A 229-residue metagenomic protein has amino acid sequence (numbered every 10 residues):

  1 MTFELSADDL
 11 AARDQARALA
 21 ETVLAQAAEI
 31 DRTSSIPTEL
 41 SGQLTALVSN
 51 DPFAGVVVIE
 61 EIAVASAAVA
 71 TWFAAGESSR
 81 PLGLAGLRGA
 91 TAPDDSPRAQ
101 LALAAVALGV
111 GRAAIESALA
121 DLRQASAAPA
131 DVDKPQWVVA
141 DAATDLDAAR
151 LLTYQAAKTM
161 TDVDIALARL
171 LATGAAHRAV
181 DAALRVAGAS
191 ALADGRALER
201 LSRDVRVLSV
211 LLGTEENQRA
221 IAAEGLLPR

Functional and structural regions predicted by a protein language model:
M1-A70, L227-R229: Amphipathic, small/basic residue-rich leader segments at the start of a protein or domain
T2, V58, L82, L87 (+1 more regions): Glycine-rich phosphate/cofactor-binding loops in nucleotide/flavin-utilizing enzymes
F3-A7, T91-D147, L208: Glycine-rich beta->alpha junctions and the first turn(s) of the following alpha-helix
D9, R13, A104, V132 (+4 more regions): Hydrophobic packing residues in well-ordered alpha-helices of helical domains and bundles
L10, D14, G109, A140 (+4 more regions): Generic structural signal for well-ordered, non-transmembrane alpha-helical segments in soluble/cytosolic regions
L24-T33, R123, A127, A143-G174 (+2 more regions): C-terminal helix-coil-helix/basic helical segment that borders enzyme active sites and/or dimer interfaces and provides
V57, A67-D95: Glycine-rich, Trp-frequent "lid" loop and neighboring beta-strands that shape and gate the flavin cofactor pocket
